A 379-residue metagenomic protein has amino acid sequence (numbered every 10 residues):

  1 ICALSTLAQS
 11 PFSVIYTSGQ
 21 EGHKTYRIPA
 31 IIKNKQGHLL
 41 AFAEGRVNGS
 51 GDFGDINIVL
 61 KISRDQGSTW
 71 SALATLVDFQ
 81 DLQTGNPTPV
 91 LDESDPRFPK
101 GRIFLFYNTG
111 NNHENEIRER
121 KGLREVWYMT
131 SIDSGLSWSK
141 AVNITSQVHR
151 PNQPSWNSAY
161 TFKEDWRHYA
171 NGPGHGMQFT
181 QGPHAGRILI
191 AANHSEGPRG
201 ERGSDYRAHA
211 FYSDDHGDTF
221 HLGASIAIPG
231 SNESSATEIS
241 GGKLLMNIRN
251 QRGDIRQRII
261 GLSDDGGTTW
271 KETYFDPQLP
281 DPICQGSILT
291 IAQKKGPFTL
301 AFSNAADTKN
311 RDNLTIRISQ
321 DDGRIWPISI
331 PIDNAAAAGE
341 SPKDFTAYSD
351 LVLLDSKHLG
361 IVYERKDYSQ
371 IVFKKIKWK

Functional and structural regions predicted by a protein language model:
I1-P11: Bacterial Sec-dependent N-terminal signal peptides
Q9-K379: Asp-box/BNR beta-propeller blade signature and adjacent active/binding-site loops in extracellular glycan-interacting
